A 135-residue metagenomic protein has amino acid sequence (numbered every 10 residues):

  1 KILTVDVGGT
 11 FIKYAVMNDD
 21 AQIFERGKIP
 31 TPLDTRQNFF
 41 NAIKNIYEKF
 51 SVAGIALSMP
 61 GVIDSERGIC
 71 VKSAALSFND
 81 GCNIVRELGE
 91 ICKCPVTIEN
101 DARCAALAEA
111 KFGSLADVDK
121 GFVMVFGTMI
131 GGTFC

Functional and structural regions predicted by a protein language model:
K1-N38, C70: Short glycine-rich, Thr/Ser-proximal phosphate-binding strand/loop in the N-terminal lobe of ATP-dependent enzymes
I2-D6, V52-A56, G121-V125: Short glycine-aspartate micro-motif
I12-V16, I130-C135: Short beta-strand scaffold segments in enzyme catalytic cores
N18, G113-V123, C135: Bacterial carbohydrate/catabolite-sensing allosteric modules
P32, R36-F40, G54-I55, D64-K120: Glycine-rich phosphate-binding loop and adjoining helix at the ATP-binding site of ATP-dependent phosphoryl-transfer
N38-F50: Conserved active-site "lid/cap" helical segment
P60-I63, G127-M129: Short glycine-rich anion-binding loops that position phosphate/pyrophosphate groups of nucleotides and phosphorylated
